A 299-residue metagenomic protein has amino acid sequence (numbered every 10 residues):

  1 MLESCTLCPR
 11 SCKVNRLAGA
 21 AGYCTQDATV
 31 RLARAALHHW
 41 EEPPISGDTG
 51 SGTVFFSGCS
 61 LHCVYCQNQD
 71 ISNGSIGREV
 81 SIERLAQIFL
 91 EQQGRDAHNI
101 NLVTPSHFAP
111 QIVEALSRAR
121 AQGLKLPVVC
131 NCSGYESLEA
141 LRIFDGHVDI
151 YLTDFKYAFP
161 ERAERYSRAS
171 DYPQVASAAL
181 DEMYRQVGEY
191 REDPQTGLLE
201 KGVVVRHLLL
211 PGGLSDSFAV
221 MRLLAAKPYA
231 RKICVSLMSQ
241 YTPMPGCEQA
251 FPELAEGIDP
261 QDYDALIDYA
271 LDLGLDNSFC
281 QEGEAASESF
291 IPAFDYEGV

Functional and structural regions predicted by a protein language model:
M1-A21, E189-V299: Auxiliary Fe-S-binding modules of radical SAM enzymes
C24-G146, I150, F159-E161: Conserved Radical SAM active-site core
G52, I100, V128-C130, Y151-T153 (+3 more regions): Hydrophobic faces of well-ordered beta-strands that scaffold small-molecule active sites in alpha/beta enzyme cores
S72, A109, G134-S137, F155-P173 (+3 more regions): Conserved radical SAM core fold
V80, H107, S167-V175, G212 (+1 more regions): Alpha-helix N-cap and loop-to-helix initiation/capping positions
L116-P127, A178-Q186, P260-L266: Alpha-helix-loop-beta-strand connector modules within alpha/beta enzyme cores
D145-P160, I233-Y241: Non-cysteine beta-strand/loop elements that form the S-adenosyl-L-methionine
E164-T196: Anionic-ligand binding region
